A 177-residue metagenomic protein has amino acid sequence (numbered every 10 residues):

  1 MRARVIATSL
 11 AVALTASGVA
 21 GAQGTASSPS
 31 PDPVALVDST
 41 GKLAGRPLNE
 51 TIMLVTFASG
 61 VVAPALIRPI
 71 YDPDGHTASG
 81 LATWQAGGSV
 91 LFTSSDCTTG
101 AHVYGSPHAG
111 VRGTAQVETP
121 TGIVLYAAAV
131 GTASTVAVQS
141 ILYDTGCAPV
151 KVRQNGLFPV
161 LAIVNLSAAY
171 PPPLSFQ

Functional and structural regions predicted by a protein language model:
M1-A7: Bacterial N-terminal signal peptides that target proteins for export
S17-V19: N-terminal signal peptide c-region/cleavage motif recognized by signal peptidases
Q23-S79, F176-Q177: N-terminal segment immediately downstream of the Sec signal-peptide cleavage site in secreted/extracellular proteins
W84-G87: Short coil-to-beta strand junction motifs in C2/discoidin
S89, Y104-H108, V152-P159: Extracellular/mature segments of secreted proteins
F92-T93: Predominantly extracellular/luminal cell-surface or secreted proteins
T98-A148: An exposed acidic His-Trp-rich patch
V130-Q177: Low-complexity intrinsically disordered segments
